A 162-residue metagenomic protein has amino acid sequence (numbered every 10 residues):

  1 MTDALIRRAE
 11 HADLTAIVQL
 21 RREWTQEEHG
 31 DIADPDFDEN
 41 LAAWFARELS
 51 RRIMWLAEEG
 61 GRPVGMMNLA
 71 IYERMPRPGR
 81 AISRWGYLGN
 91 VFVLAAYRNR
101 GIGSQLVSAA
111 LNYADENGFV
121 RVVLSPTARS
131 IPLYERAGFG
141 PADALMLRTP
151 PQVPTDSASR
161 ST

Functional and structural regions predicted by a protein language model:
L5-Q19, G30: A short beta-loop-alpha structural element at the N-terminal edge of CoA-dependent acyl/N-acetyltransferase catalytic
A33-M54, N68, M75: Active-site rim helix/loop that mediates acceptor-substrate recognition in acyltransferases
L56, R62-I71, Y87, F92: Conserved beta-strand in the GNAT
G79-A95: Conserved acetyl-CoA binding element of GNAT-fold acetyltransferases
Y97, G101-A109: Conserved acetyl-CoA pyrophosphate-binding loop and the N-cap/start of the following alpha-helix in GNAT-like
V107, A114-P126: Conserved GNAT acetyl-CoA-binding A-motif
F119, E135-L145: Conserved acetyl-CoA-binding loop of GNAT-fold acetyltransferases
V122-P132, L147-Q152: Conserved beta-strand-loop-alpha-helix junction that forms the acyl-donor binding cleft
